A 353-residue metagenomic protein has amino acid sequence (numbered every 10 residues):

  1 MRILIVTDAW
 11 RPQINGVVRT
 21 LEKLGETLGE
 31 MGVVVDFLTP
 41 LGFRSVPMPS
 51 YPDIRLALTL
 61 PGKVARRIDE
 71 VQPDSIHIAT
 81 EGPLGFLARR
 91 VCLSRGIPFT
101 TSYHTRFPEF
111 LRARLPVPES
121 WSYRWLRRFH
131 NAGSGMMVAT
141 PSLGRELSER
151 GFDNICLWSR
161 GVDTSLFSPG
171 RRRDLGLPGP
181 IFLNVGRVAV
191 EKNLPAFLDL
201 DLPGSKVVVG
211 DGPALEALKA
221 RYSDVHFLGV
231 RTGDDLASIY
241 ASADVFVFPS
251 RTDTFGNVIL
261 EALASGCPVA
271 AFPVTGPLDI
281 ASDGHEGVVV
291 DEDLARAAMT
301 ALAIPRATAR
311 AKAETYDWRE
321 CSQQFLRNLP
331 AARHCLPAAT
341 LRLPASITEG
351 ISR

Functional and structural regions predicted by a protein language model:
R124-G170: Donor nucleotide-sugar binding/catalytic pocket of nucleotide-sugar-dependent glycosyltransferases
H130, V230-R231, S238-A243, F325: Short alpha-helical donor nucleotide-sugar binding micro-motif in glycosyltransferases
D174-V207: Conserved donor-binding/catalytic core segment of Leloir-type glycosyltransferases
E216-D234: Nucleotide-activated donor-binding/catalytic signature segment of Leloir-type glycosyltransferases, i.e., the conserved
R251: Aromatic "clamp/platform" in nucleotide-sugar-dependent glycosyltransferases that forms part of the donor/acceptor
P268-A271: Short hydrophobic beta-strand element within catalytic cores of glycosyltransferases and related nucleotide-activated
L278-A303: Change "using UDP/GDP/dTDP sugars" to "using nucleotide sugars
A303-L343: A charged, aromatic-enriched C-terminal amphipathic alpha-helix characteristic of glycosyltransferases across folds
